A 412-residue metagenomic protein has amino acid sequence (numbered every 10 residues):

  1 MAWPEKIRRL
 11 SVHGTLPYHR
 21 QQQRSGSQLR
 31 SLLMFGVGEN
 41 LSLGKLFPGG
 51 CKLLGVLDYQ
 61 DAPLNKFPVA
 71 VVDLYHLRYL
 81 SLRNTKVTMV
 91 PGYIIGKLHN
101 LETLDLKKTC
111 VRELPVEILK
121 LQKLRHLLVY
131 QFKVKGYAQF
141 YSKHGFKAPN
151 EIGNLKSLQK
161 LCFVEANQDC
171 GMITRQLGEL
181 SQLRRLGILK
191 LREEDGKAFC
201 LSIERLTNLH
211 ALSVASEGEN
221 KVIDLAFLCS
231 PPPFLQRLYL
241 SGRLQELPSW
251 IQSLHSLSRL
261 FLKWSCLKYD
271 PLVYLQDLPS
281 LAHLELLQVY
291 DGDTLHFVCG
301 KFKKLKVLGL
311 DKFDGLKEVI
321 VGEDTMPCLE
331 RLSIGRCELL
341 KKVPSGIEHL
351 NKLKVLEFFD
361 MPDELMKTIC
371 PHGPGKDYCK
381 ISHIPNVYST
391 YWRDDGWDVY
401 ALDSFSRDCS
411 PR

Functional and structural regions predicted by a protein language model:
M1-D73, Y79, Y93-G96, T103 (+2 more regions): Surface-exposed helical/coil interface segments that assemble multiprotein signaling complexes
V12, M34, L80-L82, L104-L106 (+9 more regions): Well-ordered beta-strand segments characteristic of repetitive beta-sheet solenoids
T15, V37-G38, A62, T85 (+11 more regions): Conserved "Asn-ladder"/turn position within leucine-rich repeats
S42-L43, F67, V90, L114 (+8 more regions): Canonical leucine-rich repeat
Q131-K147, N167-C170, R192-G196, G218-K221 (+6 more regions): Leucine-rich repeat
P232-L272, Q276: Beta-propeller domains
N351-R412: C-terminal capping region of solenoid repeat domains
